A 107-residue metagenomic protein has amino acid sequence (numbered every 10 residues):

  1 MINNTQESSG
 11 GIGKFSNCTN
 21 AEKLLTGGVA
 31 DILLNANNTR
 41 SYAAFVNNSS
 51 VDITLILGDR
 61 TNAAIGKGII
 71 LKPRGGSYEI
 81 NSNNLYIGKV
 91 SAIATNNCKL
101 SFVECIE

Functional and structural regions predicted by a protein language model:
M1-A21, K99, C105-E107: Short, intrinsically disordered N-terminal pre-domain segments
N17-N38: Surface-exposed ligand/attachment interfaces on beta-rich extracellular proteins
E22-L24, D31, T54, I70 (+2 more regions): Ser/Thr- (and often Asn-) enriched beta-sheet segments in non-cytosolic proteins
N38-R40, N47-D52, T95-N96: Short proline/glycine-enriched turn/loop motifs at strand-loop junctions of beta-rich domains
S41-A43, S82-C98: Noncatalytic modules at the cell exterior or secretory-pathway interfaces, chiefly beta-strand-rich lectin/adhesion
V46-G68, F102-V103: Short, surface-exposed beta-strand/strand-loop-strand elements in extracellular ectodomains
A63-L85: Intrinsically disordered, low-complexity Pro/Gly/Ser/Thr-rich segments with frequent PxxP/GP/PP motifs and embedded
G75, N96-V103: Short A/G/S/P-biased low-complexity tracts
